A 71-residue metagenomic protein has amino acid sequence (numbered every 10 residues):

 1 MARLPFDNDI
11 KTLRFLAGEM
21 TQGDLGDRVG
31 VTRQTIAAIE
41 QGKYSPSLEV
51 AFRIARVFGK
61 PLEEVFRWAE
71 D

Functional and structural regions predicted by a protein language model:
M1-P5: A detector for short, charged/polar N-terminal pre-domain segments
D9-R28: Short basic helix-loop element that most often maps to the first helix and adjoining turn of HTH DNA-binding modules
R14, E40, A69: DNA major-groove recognition helix of helix-turn-helix
G23, Q34, E63: Residues within helix-turn-helix
G30-S45: Recognition helix of helix-turn-helix/homeodomain-like DNA-binding domains that insert into the DNA major groove
E49-E64: DNA major-groove recognition helix of helix-turn-helix/homeodomain DNA-binding modules
E64-D71: Short amphipathic recognition helices of helix-turn-helix/homeodomain-type DNA-binding modules
